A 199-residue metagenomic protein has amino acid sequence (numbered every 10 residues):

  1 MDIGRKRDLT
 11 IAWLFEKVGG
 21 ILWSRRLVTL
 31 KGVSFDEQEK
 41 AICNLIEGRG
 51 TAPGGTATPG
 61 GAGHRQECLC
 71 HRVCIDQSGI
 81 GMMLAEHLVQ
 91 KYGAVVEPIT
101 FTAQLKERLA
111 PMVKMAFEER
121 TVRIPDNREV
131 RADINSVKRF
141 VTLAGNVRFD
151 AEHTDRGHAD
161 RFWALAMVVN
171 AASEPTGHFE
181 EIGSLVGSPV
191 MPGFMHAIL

Functional and structural regions predicted by a protein language model:
M1-G55, P59-G60, H64-A103, E107 (+3 more regions): RNase H-like, metal-dependent nuclease domains and their acidic two-metal-ion catalytic environment used
